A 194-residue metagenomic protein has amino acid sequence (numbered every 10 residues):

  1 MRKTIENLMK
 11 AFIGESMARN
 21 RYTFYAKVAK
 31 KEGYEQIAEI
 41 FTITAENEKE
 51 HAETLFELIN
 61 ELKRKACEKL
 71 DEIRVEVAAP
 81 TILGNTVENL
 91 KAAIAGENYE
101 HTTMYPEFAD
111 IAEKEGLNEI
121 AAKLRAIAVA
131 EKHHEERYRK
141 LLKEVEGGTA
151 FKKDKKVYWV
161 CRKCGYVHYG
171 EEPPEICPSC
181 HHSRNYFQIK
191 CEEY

Functional and structural regions predicted by a protein language model:
M1-Y194: Non-heme di-metal
